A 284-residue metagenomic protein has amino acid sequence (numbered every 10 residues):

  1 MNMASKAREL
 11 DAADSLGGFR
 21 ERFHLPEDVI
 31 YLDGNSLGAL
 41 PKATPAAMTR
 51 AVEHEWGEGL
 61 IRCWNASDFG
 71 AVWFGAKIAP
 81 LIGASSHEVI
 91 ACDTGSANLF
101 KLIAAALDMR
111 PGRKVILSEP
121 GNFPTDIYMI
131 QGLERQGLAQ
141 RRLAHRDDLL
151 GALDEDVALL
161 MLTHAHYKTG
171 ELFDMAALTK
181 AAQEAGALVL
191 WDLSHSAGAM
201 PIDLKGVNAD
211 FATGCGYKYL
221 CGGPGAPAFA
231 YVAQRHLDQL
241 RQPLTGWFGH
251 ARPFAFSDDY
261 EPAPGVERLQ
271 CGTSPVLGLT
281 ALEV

Functional and structural regions predicted by a protein language model:
M1-V284: Pyridoxal 5′-phosphate
